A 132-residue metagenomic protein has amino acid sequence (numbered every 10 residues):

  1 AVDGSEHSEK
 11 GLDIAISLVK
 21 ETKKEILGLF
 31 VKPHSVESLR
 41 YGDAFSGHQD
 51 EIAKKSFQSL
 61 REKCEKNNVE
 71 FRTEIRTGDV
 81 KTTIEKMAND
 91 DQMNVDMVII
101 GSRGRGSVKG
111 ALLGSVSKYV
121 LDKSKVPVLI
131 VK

Functional and structural regions predicted by a protein language model:
A1-Y41, K63: Small/aliphatic-rich secondary-structure junction motif
G11, S38-Y41, T83-K86, G110-L112: Short, well-ordered secondary-structure micro-motifs
L27, R72, L129: Conserved beta-strand positions in the Rossmann-like core of class I SAM-dependent methyltransferases
G42-H48: Short glycine-enriched, charge-decorated loop/helix-capping segments at active-site entrances that position
E62-V98: Structural beta-alpha unit
D91-K132: Gly/Ser-rich helix-loop-strand patches that form or flank binding pockets for ribonucleotide-derived cofactors
